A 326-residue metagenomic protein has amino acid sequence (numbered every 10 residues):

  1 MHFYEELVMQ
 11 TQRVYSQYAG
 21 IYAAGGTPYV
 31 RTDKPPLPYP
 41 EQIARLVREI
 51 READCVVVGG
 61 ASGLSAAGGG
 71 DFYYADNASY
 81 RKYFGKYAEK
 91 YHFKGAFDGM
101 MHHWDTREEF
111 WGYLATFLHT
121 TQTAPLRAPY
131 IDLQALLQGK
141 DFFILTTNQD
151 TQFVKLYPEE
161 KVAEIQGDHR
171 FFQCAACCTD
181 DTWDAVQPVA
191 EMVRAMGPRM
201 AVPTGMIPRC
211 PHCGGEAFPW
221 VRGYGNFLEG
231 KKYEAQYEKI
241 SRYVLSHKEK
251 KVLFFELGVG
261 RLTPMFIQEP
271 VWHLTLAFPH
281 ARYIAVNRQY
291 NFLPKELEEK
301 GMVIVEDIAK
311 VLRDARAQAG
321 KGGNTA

Functional and structural regions predicted by a protein language model:
H2-A326: Conserved catalytic alpha/beta core of Sir2/sirtuin-type deacylases, generalized to analogous enzyme cores that bind
